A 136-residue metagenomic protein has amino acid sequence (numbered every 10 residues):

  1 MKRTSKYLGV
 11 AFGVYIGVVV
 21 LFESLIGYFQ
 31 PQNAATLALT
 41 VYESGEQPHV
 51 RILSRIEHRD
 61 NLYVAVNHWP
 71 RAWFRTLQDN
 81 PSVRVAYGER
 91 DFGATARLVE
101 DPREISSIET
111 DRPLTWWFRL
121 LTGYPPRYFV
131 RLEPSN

Functional and structural regions predicted by a protein language model:
M1-S5: Short, Lys/Arg-rich N-terminal segment immediately upstream of the first membrane anchor
K6-S24: Hydrophobic membrane-insertion alpha-helices, especially the h-region of bacterial N-terminal signal peptides
V19-T40: Aromatic-capped interface at the extracytoplasmic side of an N-terminal signal-anchor transmembrane helix
T36, Y63-A65, R127-R131: Ordered hydrophobic segments in well-structured contexts
L39-A65: N-terminal secretory signal peptides
Y42-H49, W69-N136: Short, structured beta-strand-loop surface elements
